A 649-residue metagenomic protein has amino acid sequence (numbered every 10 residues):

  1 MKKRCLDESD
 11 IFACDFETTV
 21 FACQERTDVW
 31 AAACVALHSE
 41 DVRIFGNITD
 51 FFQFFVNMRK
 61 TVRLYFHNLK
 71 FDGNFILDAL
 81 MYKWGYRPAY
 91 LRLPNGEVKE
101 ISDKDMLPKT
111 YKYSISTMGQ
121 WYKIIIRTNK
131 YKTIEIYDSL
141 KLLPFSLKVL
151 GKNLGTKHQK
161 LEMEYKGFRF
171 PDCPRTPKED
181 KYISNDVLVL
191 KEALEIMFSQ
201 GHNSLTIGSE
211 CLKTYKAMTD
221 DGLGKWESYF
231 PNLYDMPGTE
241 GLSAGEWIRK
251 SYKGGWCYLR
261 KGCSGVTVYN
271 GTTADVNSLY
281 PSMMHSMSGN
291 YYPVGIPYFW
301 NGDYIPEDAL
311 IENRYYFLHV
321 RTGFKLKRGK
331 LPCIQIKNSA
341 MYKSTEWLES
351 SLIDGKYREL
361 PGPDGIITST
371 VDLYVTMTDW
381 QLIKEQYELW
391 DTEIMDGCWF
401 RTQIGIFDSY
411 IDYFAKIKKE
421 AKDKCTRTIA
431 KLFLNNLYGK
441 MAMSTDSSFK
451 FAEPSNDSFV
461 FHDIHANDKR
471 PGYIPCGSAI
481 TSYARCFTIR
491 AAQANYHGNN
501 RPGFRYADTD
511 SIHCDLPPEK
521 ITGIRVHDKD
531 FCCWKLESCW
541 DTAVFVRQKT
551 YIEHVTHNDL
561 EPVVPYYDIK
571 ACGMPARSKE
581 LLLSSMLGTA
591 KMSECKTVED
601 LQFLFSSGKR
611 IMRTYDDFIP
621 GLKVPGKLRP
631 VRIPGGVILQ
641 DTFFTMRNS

Functional and structural regions predicted by a protein language model:
M1-R4, E8-S9, C14, D138: N-terminal leader/early-domain signal
L6-D7, R26-W30, A36-L64, N74-S649: Conserved acidic
S9-V20, T272-A274: Two-metal-ion RNase H-like nuclease active-site motif
L69-G73: Conserved Walker A/P-loop ATP-binding site and its immediately adjacent core in helicase/helicase-like ATPase domains
